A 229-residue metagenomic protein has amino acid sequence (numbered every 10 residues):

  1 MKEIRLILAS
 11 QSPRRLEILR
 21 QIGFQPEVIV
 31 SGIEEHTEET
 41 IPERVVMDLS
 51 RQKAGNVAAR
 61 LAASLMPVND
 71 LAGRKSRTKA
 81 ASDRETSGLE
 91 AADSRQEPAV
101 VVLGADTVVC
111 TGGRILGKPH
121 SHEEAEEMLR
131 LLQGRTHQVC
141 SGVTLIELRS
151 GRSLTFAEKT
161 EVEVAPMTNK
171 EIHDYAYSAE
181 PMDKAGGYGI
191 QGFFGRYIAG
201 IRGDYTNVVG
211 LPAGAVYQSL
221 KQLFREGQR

Functional and structural regions predicted by a protein language model:
K2-F24: N-terminal beta1-alpha1 ligand-phosphate binding loop
K2-I7, I41-R229: Anionic-ligand binding patches
Q11, S31, L148: Cofactor-binding loop segments of dinucleotide-utilizing enzymes, especially the Rossmann-like FAD- and NAD(P)+-binding
F24-Q25, G189: A generic short alpha-helical patch detector that favors 3-5-residue windows in or near N-terminal regions
Q25-P26, E43: Active-site regions of enzymes building and remodeling cell-envelope glycoconjugates
E27-E35: A short beta-strand-loop structural module common to alpha/beta enzyme folds
E38: Catalytic helix-loop patch of NAD(P)-dependent Rossmann-fold dehydrogenases
